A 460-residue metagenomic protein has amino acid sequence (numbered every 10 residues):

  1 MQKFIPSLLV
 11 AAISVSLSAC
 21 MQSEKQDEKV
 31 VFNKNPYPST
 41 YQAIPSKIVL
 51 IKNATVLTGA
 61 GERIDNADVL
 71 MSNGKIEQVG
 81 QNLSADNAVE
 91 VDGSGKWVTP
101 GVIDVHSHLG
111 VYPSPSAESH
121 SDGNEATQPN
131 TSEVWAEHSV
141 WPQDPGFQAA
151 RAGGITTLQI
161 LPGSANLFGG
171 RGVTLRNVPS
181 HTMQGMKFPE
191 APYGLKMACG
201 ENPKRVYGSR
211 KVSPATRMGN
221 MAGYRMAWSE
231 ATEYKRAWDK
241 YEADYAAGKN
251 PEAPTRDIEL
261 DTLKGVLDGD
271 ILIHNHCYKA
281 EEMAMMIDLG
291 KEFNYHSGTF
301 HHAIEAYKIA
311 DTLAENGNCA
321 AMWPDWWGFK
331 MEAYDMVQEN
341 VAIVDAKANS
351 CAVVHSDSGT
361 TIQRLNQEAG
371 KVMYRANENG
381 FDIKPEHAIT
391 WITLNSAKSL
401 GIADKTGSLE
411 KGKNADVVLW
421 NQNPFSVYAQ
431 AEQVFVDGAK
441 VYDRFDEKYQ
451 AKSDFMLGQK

Functional and structural regions predicted by a protein language model:
M1-L9: Bacterial N-terminal signal peptides that target proteins for export
L17-A19: C-terminal motif of bacterial Sec signal peptides marking the signal peptidase cleavage site
M21-V31: Bacterial Sec signal peptide processing site at the extreme N-terminus
N33-P36, Y41-K47, V56, A60-T99 (+1 more regions): Histidine-rich, glycine-flanked metal-binding segment
S39-T40, P45, N53, S114-P115 (+7 more regions): His/Asp/Glu-enriched, well-ordered alpha-helical/loop segment that forms or immediately abuts the divalent-metal
K47-I51, S84-E137, A152: Replace "His-x-His-based motif
A54, K398, E410-F455: C-terminal cap of metal-dependent C-N hydrolases
G146, R151-T299, Q430: Polyanionic/metal-chelating signatures
